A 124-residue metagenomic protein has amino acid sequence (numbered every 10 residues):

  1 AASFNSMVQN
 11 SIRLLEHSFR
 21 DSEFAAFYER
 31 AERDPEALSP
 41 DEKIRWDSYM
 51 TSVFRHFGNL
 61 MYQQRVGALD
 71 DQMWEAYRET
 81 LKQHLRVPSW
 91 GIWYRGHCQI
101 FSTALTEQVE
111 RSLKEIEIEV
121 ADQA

Functional and structural regions predicted by a protein language model:
A2-A124: Amphipathic alpha-helical "stem/stalk" segments
